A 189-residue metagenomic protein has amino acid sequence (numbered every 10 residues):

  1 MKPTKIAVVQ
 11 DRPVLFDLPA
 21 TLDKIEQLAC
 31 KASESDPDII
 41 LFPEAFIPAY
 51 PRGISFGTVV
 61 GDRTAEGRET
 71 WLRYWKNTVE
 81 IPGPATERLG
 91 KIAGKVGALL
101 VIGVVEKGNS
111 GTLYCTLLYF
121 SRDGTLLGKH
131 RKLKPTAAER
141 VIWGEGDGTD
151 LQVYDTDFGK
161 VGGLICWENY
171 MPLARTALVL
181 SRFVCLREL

Functional and structural regions predicted by a protein language model:
M1-V8: Extreme N-terminal starter segment of soluble prokaryotic enzymes
V8, L41, V101, G163 (+1 more regions): Structural motif
Q10-Q27: N-terminal phosphate-binding loop and adjacent alpha-helix
Q10-R12, P43, R131, L189: Residue-level recognition of beta-strand->loop/alpha-helix junctions
L15-F16, F46, W143, W167: Tryptophan-centric aromatic hotspots in well-structured domains and transmembrane helices
L18, C30-R122: Cys-nucleophile CN-hydrolase/nitrilase-fold catalytic domain and related Cys-dependent amidase chemistry that acts on
L22-C30, T86, M171: Short, hydrophobic/amphipathic alpha-helical packing segments that form internal helix faces or helix-helix interfaces
E80-I81, A85-E87, K91, E106-L189: Active-site catalytic loop in hydrolytic enzyme cores
